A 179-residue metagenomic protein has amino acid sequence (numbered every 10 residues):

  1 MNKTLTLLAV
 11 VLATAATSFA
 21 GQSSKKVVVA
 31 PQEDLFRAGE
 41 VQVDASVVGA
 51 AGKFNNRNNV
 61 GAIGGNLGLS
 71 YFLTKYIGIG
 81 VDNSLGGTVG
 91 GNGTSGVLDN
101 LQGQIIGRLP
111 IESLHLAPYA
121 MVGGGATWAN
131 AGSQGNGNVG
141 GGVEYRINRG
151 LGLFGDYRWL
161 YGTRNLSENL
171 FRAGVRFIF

Functional and structural regions predicted by a protein language model:
N2-F19: Gram-negative bacterial Sec-dependent N-terminal signal peptides
F19-Y71, G107, G124, R176-I178: Short glycine/proline- and aromatic-enriched beta-strand/turn motifs that initiate or cap beta-hairpins
S23, P31-G39, Y76, P110-A117 (+3 more regions): Short loop/turn motifs that connect adjacent beta-strands in outer-membrane beta-barrel proteins
F36-A38, N58-A62, T94-N100, N130-N136 (+1 more regions): Transmembrane beta-barrel outer-membrane domains
G49-A51, N66-G137, Y145, R176-F179: Gram-negative (and chloroplast) outer-membrane scaffold detector with strong preference for beta-barrel transmembrane
L85-G91, V139, Y145-F179: Predominantly the C-terminal beta-signal and adjacent terminal strand-loop region of outer-membrane beta-barrel
